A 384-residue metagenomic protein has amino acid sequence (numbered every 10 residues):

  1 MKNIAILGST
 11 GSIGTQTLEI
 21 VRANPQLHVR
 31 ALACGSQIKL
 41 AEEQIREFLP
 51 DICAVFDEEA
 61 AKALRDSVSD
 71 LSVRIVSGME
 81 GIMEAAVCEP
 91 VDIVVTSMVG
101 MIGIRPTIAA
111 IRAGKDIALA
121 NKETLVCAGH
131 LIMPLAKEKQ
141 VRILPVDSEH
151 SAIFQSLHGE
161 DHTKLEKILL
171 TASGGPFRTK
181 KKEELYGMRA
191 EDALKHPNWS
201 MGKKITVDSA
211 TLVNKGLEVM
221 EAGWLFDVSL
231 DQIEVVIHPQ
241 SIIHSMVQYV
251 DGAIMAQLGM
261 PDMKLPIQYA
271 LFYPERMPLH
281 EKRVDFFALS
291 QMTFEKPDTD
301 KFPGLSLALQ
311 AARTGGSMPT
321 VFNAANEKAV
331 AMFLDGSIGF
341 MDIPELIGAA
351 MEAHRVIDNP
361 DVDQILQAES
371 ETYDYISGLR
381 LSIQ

Functional and structural regions predicted by a protein language model:
M1-Q384: Catalytic, metal-anchored helix/loop core of enzyme active sites in primary metabolism
